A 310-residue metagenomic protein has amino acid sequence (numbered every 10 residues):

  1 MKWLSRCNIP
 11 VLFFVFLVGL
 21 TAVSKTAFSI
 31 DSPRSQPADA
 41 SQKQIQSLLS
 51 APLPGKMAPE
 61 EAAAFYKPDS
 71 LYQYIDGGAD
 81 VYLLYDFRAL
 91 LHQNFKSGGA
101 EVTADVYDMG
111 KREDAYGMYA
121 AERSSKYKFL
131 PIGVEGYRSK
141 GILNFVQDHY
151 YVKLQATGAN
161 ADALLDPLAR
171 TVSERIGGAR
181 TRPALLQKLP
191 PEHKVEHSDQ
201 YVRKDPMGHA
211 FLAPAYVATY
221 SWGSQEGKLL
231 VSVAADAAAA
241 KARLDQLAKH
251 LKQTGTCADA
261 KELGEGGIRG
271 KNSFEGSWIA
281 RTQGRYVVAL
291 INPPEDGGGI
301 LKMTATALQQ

Functional and structural regions predicted by a protein language model:
M1-F13: Bacterial N-terminal signal peptides that target proteins for export
P10-A22: Bacterial N-terminal signal peptides
T21-S35: Signal peptide processing junction and immediate N-terminal pro/mature segment of secreted/exported proteins
S32-I75, A79-V102, Y107-G110, W222-S224: Long, low-complexity, Ser/Thr/Gly/Pro-rich intrinsically disordered segments that act as flexible linkers and assembly
Q44, G158-L186, N292-Q310: Surface-exposed amphipathic alpha-helical segments
K56-Y85, M109-D148, Q187-L212, A237-R281: Short Gly/Thr-rich strand-loop-strand
L84-A120, L154, V217-L244: A short acidic-to-branched-hydrophobic micro-motif
T103-V106, H149-T157, K228-L230, R285-P293: Short, well-ordered beta-strand elements
